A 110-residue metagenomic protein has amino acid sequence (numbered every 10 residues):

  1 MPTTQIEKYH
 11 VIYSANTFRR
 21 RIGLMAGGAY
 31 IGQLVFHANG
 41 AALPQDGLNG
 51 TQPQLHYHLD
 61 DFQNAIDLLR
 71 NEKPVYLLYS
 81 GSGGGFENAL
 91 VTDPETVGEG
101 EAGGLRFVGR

Functional and structural regions predicted by a protein language model:
M1-F36: OB-fold ssDNA-binding interfaces and closely related basic DNA-contact patches used across DNA replication/repair
P2-E7, I12-A15, H56-Y57, Y79 (+2 more regions): Catalytic cores of secreted/periplasmic lytic hydrolases that degrade extracellular macromolecules
N16, A29-I31, A41, G84 (+1 more regions): Generic "edge-of-domain/loop-turn" microfeature
R20-M25, P44-Q45, G85-T92: Generic recognition of long tandem-repeat/solenoid scaffolds
G27, I31-G32, F36, P44 (+2 more regions): Intrinsically disordered, low-complexity, compositionally biased regions/tails
L34-R70: Acidic, aromatic-enriched beta-alpha/helix-loop junctions
L59-R106: Short, compact, well-ordered microdomains
